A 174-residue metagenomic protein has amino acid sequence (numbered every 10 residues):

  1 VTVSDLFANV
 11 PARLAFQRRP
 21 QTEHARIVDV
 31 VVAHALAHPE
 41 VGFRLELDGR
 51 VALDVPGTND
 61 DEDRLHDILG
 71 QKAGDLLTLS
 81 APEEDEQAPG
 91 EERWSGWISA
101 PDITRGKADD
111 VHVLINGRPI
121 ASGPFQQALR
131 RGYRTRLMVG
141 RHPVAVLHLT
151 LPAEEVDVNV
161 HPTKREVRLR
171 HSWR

Functional and structural regions predicted by a protein language model:
V1-R174: N-terminal phosphate-binding caps/lids of nucleotide- and nucleic-acid-binding domains
